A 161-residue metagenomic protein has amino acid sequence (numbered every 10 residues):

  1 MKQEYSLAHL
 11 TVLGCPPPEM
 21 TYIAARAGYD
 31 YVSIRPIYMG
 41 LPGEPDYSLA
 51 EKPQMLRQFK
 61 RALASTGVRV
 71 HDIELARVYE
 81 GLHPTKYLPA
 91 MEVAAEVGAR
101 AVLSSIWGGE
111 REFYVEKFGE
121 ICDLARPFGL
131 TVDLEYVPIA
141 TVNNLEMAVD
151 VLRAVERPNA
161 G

Functional and structural regions predicted by a protein language model:
Q3-H9, C15-T21, V32, A94 (+2 more regions): Acidic/histidine-rich catalytic cores of soluble enzymes
P18, Y29-E120, R126-T131: Structural motif corresponding to the early beta-alpha repeats
